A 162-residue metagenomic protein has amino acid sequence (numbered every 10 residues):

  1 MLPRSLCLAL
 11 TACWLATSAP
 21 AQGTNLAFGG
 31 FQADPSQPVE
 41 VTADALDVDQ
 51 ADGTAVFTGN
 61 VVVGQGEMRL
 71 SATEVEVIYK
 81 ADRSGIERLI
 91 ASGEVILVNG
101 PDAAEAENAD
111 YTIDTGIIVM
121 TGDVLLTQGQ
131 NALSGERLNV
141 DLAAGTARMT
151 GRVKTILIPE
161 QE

Functional and structural regions predicted by a protein language model:
M1-E162: Mature-chain termini and adjacent capping regions
